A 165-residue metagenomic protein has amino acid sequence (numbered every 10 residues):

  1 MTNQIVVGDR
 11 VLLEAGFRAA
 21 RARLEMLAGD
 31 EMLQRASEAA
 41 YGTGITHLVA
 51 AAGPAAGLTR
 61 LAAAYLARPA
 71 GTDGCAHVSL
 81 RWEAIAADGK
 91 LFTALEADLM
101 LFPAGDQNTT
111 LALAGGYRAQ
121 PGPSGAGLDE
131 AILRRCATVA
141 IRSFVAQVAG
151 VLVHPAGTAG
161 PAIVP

Functional and structural regions predicted by a protein language model:
M1-L58: Hydrophobic ligand-binding cavity/cleft-lining segments
Q4-R10, C75-H77, A94-E96, N108-A112: Intrinsic-disorder/low-complexity, polar/charged segments enriched in Ser/Thr/Lys/Arg/Asp/Glu/Gln
A20-L24, L113, V148: Hydrophobic pocket/interface hotspot
T46-G53, L80-D88, L113: Short beta-strand segments that buttress and anchor functional surface loops
R60-A70, A94-P103: Hydrophobic/aromatic beta-strand elements that line small-molecule binding cavities or substrate pockets in beta-rich
G71-C75, T138: Signature of exported/secreted
I85-T138: Beta-strand/loop substructures that line and gate deep hydrophobic ligand-binding cavities in soluble
R118-P165: A conserved amphipathic terminal alpha-helix motif
